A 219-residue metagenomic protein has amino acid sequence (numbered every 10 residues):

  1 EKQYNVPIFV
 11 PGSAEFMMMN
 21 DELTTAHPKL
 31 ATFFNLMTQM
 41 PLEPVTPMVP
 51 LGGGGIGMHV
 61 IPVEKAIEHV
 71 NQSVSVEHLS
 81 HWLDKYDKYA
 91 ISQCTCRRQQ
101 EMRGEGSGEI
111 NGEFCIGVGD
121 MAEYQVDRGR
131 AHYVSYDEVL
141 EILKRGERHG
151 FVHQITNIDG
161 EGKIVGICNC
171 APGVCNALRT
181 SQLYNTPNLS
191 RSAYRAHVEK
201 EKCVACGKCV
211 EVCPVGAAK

Functional and structural regions predicted by a protein language model:
K2-L42: Short, amphipathic alpha-helical interaction segments positioned at domain boundaries
Y4-V6, T156-G162, G166, L183-K219: Ferredoxin-like iron-sulfur electron-transfer modules
A14-E15, Q99-M102, L178-R179: Short helix/loop capping segments that flank catalytic or ligand/cofactor-binding pockets
K29-V134, T156-G160: Long, Pro/Ser/Thr-rich low-complexity/intrinsically disordered regulatory tracts in eukaryotic proteins
L83-S92, E147-I167, H197-K200: Immediate flanking context of iron-sulfur cluster ligation sites
C96-R98, G173-C175, V204: Short, glycine-/Ser/Thr-/acidic-enriched flexible segments
Y124-I158, N169-A171: Compact structured core domains
C170-N185: Short, structured interface segments
